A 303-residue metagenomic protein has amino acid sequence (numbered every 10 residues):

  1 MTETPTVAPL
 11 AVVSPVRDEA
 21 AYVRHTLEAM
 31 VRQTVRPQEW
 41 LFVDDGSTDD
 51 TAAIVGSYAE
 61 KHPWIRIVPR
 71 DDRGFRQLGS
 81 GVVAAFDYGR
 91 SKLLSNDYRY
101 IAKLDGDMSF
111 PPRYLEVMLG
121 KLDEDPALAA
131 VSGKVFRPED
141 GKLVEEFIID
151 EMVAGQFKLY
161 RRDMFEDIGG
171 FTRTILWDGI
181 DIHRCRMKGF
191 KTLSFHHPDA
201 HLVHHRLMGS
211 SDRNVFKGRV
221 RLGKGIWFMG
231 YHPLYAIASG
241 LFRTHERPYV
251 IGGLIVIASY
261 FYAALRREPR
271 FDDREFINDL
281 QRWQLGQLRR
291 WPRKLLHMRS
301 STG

Functional and structural regions predicted by a protein language model:
A8-A11, E39, I180: Cell-envelope/extracellular polymer assembly enzymes that use nucleotide-activated donors
D18-R32: Short, well-formed alpha-helical segments that are part of the catalytic scaffolds of diverse glycosyltransferases
E28-F75: Acidic donor-binding segment of Leloir-type glycosyltransferases
G74, N96, S109-V144: Conserved donor NDP-sugar-binding/catalytic core segment of glycosyltransferases
V83-Y100: Active-site nucleotide-sugar/metal-binding loop of Leloir-type enzymes
A154-G169: Conserved nucleotide-sugar donor-binding and metal-coordinating catalytic region shared by glycosyltransferases
T172-S239: Catalytic donor/gating beta->alpha subdomain of glycosyltransferases that bind UDP-sugars
F216-G303: Non-catalytic, C-terminal membrane-associated alpha-helical segments of glycosyltransferases
